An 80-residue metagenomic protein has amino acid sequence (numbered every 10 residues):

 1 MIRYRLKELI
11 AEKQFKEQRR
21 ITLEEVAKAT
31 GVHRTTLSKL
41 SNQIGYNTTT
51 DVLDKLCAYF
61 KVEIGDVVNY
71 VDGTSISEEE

Functional and structural regions predicted by a protein language model:
M1-E25: A short, Lys/Arg-rich alpha-helix, primarily the initiator
F15-E17, Q43-Y46: Short helix-capping/hinge SLiMs at alpha-helix to coil transitions
R19-K39: Short alpha-helical DNA-recognition segment
I21, T48-D51: Residue-level signal for the short linker/turn that defines the boundary of a DNA-recognition helix
K39, Q43, K55, G73: Alpha-helical DNA-recognition elements
Y46, V68-E80: Short, charged recognition helix plus adjacent turn of helix-turn-helix-like nucleic-acid-binding domains
D51-D66: DNA major-groove recognition helix of helix-turn-helix/homeodomain DNA-binding modules
